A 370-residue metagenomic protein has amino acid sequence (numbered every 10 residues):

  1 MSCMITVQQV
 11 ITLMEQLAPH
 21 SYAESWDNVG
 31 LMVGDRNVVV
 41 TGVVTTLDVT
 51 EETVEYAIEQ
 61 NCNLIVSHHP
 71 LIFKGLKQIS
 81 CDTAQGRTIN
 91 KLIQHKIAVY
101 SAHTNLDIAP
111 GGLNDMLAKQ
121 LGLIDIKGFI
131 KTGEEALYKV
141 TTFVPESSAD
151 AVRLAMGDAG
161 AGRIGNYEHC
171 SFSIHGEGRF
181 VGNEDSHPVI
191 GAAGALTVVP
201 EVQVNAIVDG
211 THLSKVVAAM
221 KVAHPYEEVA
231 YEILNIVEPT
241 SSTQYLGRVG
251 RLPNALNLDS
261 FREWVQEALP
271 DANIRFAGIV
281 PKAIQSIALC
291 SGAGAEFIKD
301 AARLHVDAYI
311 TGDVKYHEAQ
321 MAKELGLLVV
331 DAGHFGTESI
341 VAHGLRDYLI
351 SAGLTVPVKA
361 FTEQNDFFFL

Functional and structural regions predicted by a protein language model:
M1-L370: Hydrophobic structural segments
